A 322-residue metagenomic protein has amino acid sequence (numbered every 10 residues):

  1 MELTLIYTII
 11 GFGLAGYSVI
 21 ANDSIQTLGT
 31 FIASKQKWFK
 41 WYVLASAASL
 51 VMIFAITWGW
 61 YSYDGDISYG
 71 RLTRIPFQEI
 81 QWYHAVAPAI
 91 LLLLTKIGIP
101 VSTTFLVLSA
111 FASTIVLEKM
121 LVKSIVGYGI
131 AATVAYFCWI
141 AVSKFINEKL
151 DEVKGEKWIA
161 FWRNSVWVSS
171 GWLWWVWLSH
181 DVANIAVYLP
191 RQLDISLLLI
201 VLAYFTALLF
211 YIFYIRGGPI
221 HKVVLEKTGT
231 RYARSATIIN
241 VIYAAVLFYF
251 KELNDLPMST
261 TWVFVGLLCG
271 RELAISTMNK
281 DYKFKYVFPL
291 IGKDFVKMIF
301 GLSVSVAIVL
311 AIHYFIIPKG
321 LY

Functional and structural regions predicted by a protein language model:
M1-Y322: Multi-pass alpha-helical transmembrane bundle typical of ion/small-solute transporters and intramembrane aspartyl
